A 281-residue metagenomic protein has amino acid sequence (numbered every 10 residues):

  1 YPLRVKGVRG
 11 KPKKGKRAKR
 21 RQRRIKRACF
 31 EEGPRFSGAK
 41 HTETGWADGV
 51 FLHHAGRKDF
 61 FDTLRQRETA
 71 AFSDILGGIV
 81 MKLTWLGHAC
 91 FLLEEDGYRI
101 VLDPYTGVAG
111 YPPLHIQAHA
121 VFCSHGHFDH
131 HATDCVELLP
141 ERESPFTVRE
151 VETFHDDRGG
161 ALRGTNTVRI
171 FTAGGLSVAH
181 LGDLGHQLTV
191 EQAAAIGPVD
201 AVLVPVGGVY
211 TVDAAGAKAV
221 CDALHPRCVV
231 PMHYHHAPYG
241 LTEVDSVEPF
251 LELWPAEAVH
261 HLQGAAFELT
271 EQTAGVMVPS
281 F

Functional and structural regions predicted by a protein language model:
Y1, Q22, H41, H53-H54 (+1 more regions): Low-complexity, intrinsically disordered or signal/transmembrane-proximal segments
Y1-K14, A18-K19: Extreme N-terminal basic, low-complexity initiation segments that serve as generic localization/processing leaders
D59-V80: Short, Lys/Arg-enriched N-terminal segments with co-localized hydrophobic residues within the first ~10-30 amino acids
V80-A120, H127-D129, E137-A201, V209-A215 (+1 more regions): Core dinuclear metal-dependent hydrolase active-site scaffold
T84, L162-R163, L224, C228-F281: Binuclear metal-ion centers of metallo-dependent hydrolases, dominated by the metallo-beta-lactamase
A118, A201, A217-Y234: Proline-aspartate-enriched helix->loop->beta-strand connector
